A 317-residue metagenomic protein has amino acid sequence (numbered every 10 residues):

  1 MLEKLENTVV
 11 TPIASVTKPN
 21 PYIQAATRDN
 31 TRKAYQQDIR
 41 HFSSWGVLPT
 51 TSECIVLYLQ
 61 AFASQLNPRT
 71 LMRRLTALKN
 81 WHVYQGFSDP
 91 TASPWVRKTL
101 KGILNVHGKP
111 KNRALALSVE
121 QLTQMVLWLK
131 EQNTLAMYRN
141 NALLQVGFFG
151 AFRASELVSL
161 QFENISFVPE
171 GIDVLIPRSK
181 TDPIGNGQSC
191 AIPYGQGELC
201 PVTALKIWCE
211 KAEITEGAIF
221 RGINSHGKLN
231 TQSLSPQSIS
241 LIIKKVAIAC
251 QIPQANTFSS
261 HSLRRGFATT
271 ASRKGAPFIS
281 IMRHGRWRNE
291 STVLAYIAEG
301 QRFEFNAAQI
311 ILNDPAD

Functional and structural regions predicted by a protein language model:
M1-D317: Extended, non-catalytic subsegments within catalytic or DNA/protein-binding/adaptor domains
